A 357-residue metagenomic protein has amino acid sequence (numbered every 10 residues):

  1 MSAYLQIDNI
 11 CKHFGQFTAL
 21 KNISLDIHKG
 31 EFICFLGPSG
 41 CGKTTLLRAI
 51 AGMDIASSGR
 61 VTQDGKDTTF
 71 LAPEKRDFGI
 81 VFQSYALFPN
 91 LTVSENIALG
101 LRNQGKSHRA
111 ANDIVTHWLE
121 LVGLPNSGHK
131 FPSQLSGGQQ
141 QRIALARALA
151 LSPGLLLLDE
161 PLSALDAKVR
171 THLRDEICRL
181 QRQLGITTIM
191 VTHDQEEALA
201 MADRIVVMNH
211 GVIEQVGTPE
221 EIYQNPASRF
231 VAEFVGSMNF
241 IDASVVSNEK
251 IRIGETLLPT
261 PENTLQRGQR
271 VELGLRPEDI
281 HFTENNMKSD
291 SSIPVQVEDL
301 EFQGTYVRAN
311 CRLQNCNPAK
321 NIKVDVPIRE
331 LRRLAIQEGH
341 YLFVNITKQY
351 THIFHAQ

Functional and structural regions predicted by a protein language model:
F32, P73-F230: ABC ATPase nucleotide-binding domains
L36-P38: The feature captures the beta-strand-to-loop junction immediately N-terminal to the Walker
A51: Helix-to-loop junction immediately C-terminal to a conserved catalytic motif
G59-D67: Conserved ABC transporter NBD signature motif
M238, N248-Q357: Non-catalytic connector elements of ABC transporters
